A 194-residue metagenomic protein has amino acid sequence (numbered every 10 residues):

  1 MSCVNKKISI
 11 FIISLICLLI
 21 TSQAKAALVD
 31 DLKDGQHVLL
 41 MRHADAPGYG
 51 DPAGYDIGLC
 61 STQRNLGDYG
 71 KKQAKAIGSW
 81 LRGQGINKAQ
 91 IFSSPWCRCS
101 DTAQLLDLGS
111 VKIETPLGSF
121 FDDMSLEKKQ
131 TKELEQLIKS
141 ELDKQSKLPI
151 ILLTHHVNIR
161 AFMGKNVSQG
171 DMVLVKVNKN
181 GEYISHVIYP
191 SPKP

Functional and structural regions predicted by a protein language model:
M1-N5: N-terminal secretory signal peptides that target proteins for export/translocation
I10-L19: Bacterial N-terminal signal peptides
T21-Q23: N-terminal signal peptide c-region/cleavage motif recognized by signal peptidases
A26-P116, F120-M124, K129, K165-P194: Active-site-proximal alpha-helix that buttresses catalytic centers in soluble enzyme cores
Q36-V38, S146-T154: Generic beta-sheet signal
Q84-I86, E141-L148: Glycine-rich phosphate-binding loop signature in dinucleotide/nucleotide-binding domains
S93-W96, L153-V157: Short, well-ordered beta-to-alpha junction loops that form the rim of enzyme active sites and present histidine/acidic
E133-D143: A short, acidic, amphipathic alpha-helical segment used as a generic capping/interface helix at domain edges
